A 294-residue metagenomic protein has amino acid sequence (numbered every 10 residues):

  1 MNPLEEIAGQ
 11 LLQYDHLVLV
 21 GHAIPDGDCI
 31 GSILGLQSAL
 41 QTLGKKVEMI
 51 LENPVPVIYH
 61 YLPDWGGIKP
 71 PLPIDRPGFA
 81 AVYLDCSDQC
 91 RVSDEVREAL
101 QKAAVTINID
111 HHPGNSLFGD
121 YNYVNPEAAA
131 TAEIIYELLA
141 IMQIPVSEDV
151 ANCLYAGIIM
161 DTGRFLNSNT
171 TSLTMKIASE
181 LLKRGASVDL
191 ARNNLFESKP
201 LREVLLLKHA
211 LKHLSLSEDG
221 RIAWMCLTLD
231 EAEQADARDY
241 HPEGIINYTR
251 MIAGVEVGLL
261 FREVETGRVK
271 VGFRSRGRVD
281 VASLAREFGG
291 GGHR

Functional and structural regions predicted by a protein language model:
N2-A23, G31-H60, P70-P71, D75-G78 (+1 more regions): Hydrophobic helix-and-loop "lid/oligomerization" segment in the mid-to-C-terminal part of catalytic domains
V20, I24, Y83, N108-I109 (+1 more regions): Generic enzyme active-site microenvironment
I24-P25, C86-Q89, H112-G114, L229-D230 (+1 more regions): Short glycine-rich anion-binding loops that position phosphate/pyrophosphate groups of nucleotides and phosphorylated
G27-I33, Q89-S93: Short glycine/serine/threonine-rich phosphate/pyrophosphate-binding segments that cradle anionic phosphate groups
L36-Q37, E98-Q101, V124-N125, K176: Glycine-rich, phosphate-binding/catalytic loops in enzymes
P63, I68-Y121: Active-site cofactor/cluster-binding pocket
W65-I68, V124-E127, R276-G277: Short, hinge-like loop/turn segments at secondary-structure boundaries
I109-I177: Short alpha-helices
